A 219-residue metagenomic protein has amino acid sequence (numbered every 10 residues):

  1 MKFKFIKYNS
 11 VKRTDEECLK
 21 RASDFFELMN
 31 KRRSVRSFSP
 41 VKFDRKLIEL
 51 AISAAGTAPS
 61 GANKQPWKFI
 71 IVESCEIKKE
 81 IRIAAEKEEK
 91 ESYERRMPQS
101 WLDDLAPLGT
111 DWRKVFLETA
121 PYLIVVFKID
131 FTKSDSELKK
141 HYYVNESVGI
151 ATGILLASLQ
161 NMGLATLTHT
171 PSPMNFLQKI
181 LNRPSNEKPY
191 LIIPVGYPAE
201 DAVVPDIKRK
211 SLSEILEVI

Functional and structural regions predicted by a protein language model:
M1-R21, D111, L191-I219: C-terminal helix-cap and adjacent tail motif
M1-V35, S39-E49, I83: N-terminal accessory segments that position/regulate proteins before the catalytic core
M29, A51-A55, I193: Short alpha-helical scaffolding segments that buttress acidic/His motifs in well-ordered protein cores
L50-A55, Y122-I124, D130-I180: Small-aliphatic-rich amphipathic alpha-helix that forms the alpha element of a beta-alpha
A54-G56, P107-D111, L177-K179, A202: Glycine-rich, charged/polar anion/phosphate-binding loops that engage phosphate groups from diverse ligands
G56-N63: Glycine-rich phosphate/pyrophosphate-binding beta-alpha loops
Q65, I71-V148: Glycine/small-residue-rich phosphate/adenosyl-binding loop
K90-M97, N182-V204: A glycine-rich helix N-cap at a beta->alpha junction
